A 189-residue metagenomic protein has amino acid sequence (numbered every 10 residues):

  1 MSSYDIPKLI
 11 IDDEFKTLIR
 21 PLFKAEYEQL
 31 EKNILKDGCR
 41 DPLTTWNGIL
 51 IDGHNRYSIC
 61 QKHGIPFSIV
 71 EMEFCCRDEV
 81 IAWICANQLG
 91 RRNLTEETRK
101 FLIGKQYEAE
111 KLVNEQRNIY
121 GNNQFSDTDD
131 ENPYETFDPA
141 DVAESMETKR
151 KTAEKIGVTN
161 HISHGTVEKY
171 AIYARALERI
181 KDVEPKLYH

Functional and structural regions predicted by a protein language model:
M1-M72, V80-N93: Short, charged/polar connector segments at secondary-structure boundaries
I49, C75, I172: Positions that flank functional sites
E79-V80, A176: Short Asp/Glu-rich motifs
R92-H189: Alpha-helical interaction elements
